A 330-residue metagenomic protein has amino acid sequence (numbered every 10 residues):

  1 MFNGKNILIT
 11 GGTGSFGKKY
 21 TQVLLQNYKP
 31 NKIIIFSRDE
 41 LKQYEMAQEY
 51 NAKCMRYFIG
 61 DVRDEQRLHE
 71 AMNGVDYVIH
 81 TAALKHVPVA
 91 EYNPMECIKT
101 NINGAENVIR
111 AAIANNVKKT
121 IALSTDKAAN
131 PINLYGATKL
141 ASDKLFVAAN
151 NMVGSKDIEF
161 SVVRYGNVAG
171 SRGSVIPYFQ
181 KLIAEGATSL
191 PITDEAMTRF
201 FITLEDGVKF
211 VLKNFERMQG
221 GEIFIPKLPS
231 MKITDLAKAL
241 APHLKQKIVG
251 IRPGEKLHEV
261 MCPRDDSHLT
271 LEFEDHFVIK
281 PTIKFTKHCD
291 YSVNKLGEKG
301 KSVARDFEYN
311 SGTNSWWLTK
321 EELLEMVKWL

Functional and structural regions predicted by a protein language model:
G4, A148-L330: Strand-loop microenvironment adjacent to phosphate/nucleotide-handling motifs in alpha/beta enzyme folds
N6-Q26: N-terminal Rossmann NAD(P)H-binding glycine-rich loop of SDR-like oxidoreductase domains
T10, M72-T81, A122: Rossmann-fold scaffold of SDR-type NAD(P)-dependent oxidoreductases
V23-K32, N116: Conserved S-adenosyl-L-methionine
K29-K42: Conserved glycine-rich Rossmann-like NAD(P)H-binding loop of the short-chain dehydrogenase/reductase
S37, F58-I59, K99, I248: Conserved residues in the N-terminal Rossmann fold of short-chain dehydrogenase/reductase
R56-Y77: Conserved Rossmann-fold cofactor-binding substructure of NAD(P)-dependent oxidoreductases
H80, L84-K144, A148: Conserved Rossmann-fold NAD(P)-dependent oxidoreductase catalytic core, especially the SDR/UDP-sugar
